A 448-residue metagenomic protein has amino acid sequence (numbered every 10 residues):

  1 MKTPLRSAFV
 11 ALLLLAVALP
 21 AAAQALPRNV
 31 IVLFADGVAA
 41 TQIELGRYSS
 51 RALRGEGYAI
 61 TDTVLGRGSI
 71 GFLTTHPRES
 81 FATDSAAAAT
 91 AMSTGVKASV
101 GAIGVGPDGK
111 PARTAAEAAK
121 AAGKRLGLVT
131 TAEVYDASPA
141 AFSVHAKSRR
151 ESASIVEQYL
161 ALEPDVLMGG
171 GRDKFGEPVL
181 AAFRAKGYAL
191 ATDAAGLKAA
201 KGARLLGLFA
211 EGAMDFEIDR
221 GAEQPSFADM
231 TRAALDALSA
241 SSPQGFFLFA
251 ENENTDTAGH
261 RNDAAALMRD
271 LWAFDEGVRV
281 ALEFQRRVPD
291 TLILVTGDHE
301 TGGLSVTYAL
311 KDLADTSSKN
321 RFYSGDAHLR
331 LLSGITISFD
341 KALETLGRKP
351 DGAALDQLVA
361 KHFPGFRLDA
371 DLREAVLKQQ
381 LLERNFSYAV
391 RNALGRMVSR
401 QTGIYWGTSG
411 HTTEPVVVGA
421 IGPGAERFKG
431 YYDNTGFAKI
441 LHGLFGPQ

Functional and structural regions predicted by a protein language model:
M1-F9: Bacterial N-terminal signal peptides that target proteins for export
K2, A22-Q24, Q448: Basic/polar N-terminal segments that are highly enriched at the extreme N-terminus, encompassing both cleavable
F9-V10, A250: N-terminal low-complexity/intrinsically disordered extensions
A18-P20: N-terminal signal peptide c-region/cleavage motif recognized by signal peptidases
P27-G46, M92-S93, K97-V100, G106-P107 (+3 more regions): Mobile, glycine-rich extracellular loop/lid and propeptide segments that shape or gate substrate/ligand access
R28-N29, V38-E44, Y48-T90, D136-Q448: A post-motif C-terminal structural segment
